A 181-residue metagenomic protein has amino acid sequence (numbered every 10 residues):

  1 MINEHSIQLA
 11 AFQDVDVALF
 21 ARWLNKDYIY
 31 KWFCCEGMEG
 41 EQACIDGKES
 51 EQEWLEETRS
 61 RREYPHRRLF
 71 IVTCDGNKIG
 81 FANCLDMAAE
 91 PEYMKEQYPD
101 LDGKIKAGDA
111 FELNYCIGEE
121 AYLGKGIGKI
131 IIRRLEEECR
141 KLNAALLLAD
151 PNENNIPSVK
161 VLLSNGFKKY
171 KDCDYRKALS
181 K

Functional and structural regions predicted by a protein language model:
M1-E57: A short, well-structured alpha-helix characteristic of acyl/acetyltransferase catalytic modules
E56-I71, G80, P91-E92: A short helix-loop-beta-strand connector motif used in the catalytic cores of GNAT acetyltransferases and, in some
N77-G80, P157: Glycine-rich acetyl-CoA-binding "A-motif" of GNAT/NAT acetyltransferases
N83-F111, L123: Conserved acyl-donor/pantetheine-binding loop and adjacent beta-alpha core of acyl/acetyltransferases and related
A89, D150, L163, K168-S180: Conserved catalytic-core motifs of GNAT/GCN5-like acyltransferases
G118, A149-V159: Conserved beta-strand-loop-alpha-helix junction that forms the acyl-donor binding cleft
G124-E137, K160-S164: Conserved acetyl-CoA-binding loop-helix of GNAT-fold acetyltransferases
C139-P151: Conserved GNAT acetyl-CoA-binding A-motif
